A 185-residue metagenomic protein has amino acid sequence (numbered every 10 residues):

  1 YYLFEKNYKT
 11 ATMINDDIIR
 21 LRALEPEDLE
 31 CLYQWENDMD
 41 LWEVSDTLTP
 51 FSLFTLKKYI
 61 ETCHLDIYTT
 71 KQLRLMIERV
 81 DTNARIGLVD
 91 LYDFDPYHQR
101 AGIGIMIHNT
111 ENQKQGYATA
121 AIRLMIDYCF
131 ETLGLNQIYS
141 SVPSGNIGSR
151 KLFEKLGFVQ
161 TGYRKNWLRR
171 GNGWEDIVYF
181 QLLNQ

Functional and structural regions predicted by a protein language model:
Y2-R20, L24-L29, R74, V80-Q185: Acyl-donor (CoA/ACP) binding surface of acyl/acetyltransferases
I19, E25-S45: Short amphipathic alpha-helix that is part of the acyltransferase structural core
L32-N37, L56, I60, I103: Hydrophobic alpha-helical core bundles mediating ligand binding, dimerization, or RNAP-core interactions
D40-T62: Conserved GNAT-fold acetyl-CoA-binding loop/helix
E43-S45, Q72, I177: Short, hydrophobic secondary-structure boundary micro-motifs
T62-C63, Y128: A generic secondary-structure signal
C63-M76: A short helix-loop-beta-strand connector motif used in the catalytic cores of GNAT acetyltransferases and, in some
